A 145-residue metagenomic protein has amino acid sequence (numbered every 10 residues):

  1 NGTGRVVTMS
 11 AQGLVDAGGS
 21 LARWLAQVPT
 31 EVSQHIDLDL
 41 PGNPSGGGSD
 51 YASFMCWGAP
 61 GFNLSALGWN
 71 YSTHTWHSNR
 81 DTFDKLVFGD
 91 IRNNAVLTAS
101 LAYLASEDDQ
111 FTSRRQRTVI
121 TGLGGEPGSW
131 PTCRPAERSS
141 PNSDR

Functional and structural regions predicted by a protein language model:
N1-T75, K85, P135-N142: Metal-dependent peptidase/peptidase-like ectodomains
Y71-D144: His/Asp/Glu-rich mid-to-C-terminal helical/loop segments that flank catalytic regions of hydrolases
